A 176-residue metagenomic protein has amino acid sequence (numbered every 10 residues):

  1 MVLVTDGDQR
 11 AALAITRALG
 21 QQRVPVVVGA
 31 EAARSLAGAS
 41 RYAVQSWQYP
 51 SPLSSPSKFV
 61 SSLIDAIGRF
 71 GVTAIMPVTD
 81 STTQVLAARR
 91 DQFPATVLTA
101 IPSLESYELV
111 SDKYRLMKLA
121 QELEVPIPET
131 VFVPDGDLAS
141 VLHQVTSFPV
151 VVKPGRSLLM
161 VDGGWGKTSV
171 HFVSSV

Functional and structural regions predicted by a protein language model:
M1-P102, G136-S140: ATP-binding N-terminal substructure of ATP-dependent carboxylate-amine bond-forming enzymes
Y107-V176: Active-site nucleotide/adenylate-binding loops and adjacent lid/helix of ATP-dependent enzymes
